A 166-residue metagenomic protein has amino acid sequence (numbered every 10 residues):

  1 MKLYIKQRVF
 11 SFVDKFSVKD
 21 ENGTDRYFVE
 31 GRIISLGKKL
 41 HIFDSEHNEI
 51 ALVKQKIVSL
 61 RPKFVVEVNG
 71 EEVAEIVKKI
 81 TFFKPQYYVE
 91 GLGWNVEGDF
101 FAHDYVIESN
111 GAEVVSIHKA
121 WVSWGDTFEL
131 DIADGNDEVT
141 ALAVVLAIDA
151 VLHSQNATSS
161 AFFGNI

Functional and structural regions predicted by a protein language model:
M1-I166: Intrinsically disordered, low-complexity proline/glycine-rich segments
